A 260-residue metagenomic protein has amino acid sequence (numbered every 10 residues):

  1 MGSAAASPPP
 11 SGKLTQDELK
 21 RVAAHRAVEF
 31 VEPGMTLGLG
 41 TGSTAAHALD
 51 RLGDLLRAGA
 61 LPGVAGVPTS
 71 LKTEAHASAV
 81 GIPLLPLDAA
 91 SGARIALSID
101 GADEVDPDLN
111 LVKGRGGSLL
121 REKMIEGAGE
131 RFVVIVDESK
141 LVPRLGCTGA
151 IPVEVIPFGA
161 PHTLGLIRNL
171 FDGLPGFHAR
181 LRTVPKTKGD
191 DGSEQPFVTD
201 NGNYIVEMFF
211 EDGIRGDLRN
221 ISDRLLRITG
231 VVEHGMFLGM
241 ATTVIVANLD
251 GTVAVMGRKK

Functional and structural regions predicted by a protein language model:
G2-V22, K72-K260: Conserved phosphate- and dinucleotide-binding cores of soluble alpha/beta proteins, encompassing both enzyme active
R21-E32: Conserved alpha-helix/loop element of class I SAM-dependent methyltransferases that forms part of the SAM/SAH-binding
A27, L39-G42, G66, V112 (+2 more regions): Buried hydrophobic positions in well-ordered alpha/beta secondary-structure cores of metabolic enzymes
G34-L37, A58-G66, N110, E130: Short active-site oxyanion
T36-T44, A48-L49: Glycine-rich beta-strand-to-loop/alpha-helix junction loops that act as flexible
S43, S70-K72: Residues in the short beta-alpha loop(s) of Rossmann-like NAD(P)-binding domains
L49-D50, S78: A short local structural element in Rossmann-fold oxidoreductases
L52-R57: Active-site catalytic pocket residues across diverse enzymes, especially alpha/beta-hydrolases
